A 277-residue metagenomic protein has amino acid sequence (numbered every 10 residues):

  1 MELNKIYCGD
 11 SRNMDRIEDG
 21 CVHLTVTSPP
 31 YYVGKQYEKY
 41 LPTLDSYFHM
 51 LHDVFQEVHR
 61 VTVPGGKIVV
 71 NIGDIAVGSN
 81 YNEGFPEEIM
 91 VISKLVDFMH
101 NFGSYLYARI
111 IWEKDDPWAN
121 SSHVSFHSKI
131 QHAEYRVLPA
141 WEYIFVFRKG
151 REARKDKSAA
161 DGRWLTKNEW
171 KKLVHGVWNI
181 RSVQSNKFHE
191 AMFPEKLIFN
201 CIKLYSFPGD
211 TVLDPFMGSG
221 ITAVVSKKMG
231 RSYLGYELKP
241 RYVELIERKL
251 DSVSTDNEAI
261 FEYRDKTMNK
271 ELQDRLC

Functional and structural regions predicted by a protein language model:
M1, E247-F261: Short, conserved SAM-binding/catalytic segment of Class I S-adenosyl-L-methionine-dependent methyltransferases
M1-L245, L276-C277: Core catalytic lobe of class I
C8-N13, Y263-E271: Conserved SAM/SAH-binding loop
K157-G162, N257-T267: Short, flexible loop/turn segments with low-complexity composition
K239-P240, S252, D265: A short, acidic, flexible beta-alpha connecting loop/helix-capping segment that sits on the rim of active
